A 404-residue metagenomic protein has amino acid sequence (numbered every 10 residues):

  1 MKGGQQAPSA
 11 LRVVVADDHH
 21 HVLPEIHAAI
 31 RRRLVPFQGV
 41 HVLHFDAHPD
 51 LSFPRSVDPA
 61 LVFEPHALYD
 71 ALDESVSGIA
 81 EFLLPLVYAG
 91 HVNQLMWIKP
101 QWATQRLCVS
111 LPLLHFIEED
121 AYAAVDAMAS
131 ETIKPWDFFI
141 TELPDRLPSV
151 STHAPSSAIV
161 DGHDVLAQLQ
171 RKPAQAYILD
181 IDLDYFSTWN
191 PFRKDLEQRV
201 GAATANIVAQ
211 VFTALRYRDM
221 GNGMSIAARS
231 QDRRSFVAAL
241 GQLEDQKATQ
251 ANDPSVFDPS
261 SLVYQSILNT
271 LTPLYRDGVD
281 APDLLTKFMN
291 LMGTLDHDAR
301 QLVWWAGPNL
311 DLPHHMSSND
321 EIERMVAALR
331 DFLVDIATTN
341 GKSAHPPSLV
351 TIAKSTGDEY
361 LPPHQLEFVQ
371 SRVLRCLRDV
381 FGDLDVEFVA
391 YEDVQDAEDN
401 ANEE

Functional and structural regions predicted by a protein language model:
M1-E404: Conserved alpha-helical scaffold segments that buttress catalytic/binding sites
